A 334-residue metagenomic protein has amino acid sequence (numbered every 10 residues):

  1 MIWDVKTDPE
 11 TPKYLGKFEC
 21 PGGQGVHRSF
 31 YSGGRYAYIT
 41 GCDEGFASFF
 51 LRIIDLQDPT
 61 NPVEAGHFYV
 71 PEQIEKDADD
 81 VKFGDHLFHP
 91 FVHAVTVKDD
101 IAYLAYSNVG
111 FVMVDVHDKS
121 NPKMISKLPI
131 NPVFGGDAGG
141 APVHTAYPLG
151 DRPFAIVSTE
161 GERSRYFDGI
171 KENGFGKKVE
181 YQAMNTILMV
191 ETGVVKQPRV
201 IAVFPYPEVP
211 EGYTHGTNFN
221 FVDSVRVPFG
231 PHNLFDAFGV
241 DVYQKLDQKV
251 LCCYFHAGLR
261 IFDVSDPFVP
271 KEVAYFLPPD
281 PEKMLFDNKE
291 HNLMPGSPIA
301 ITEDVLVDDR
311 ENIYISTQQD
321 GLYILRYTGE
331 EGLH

Functional and structural regions predicted by a protein language model:
M1-H334: Feature marking well-ordered beta-strand scaffolds used for ligand recognition
